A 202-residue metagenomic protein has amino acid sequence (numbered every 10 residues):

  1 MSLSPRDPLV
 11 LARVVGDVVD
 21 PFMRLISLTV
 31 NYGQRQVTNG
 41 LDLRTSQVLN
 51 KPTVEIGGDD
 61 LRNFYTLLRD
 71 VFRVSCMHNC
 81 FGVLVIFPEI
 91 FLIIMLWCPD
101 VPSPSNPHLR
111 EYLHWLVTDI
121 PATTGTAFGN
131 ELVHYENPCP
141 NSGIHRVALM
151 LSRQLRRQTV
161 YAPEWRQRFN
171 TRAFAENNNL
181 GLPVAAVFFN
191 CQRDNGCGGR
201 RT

Functional and structural regions predicted by a protein language model:
M1-T202: N-terminus-centered regions that define maturation/targeting leaders and the start of the first functional domain
